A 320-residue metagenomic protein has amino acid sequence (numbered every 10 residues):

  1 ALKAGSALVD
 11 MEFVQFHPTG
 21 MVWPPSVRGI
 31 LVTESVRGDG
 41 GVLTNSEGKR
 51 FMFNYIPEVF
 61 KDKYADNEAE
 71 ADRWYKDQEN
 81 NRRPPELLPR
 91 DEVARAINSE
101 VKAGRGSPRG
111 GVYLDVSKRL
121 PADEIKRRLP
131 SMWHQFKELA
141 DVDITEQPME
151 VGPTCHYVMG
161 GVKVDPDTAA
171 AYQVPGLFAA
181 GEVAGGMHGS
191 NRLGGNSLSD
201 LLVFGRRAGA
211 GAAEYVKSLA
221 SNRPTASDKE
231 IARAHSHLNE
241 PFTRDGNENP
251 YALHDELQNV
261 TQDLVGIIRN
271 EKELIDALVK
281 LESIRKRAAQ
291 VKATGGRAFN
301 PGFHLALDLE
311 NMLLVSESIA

Functional and structural regions predicted by a protein language model:
A1: Acidic, metal-coordinating catalytic segment for phosphate/diphosphate chemistry, firing primarily on the Nudix
A7-E138, G211-K217: An anion/pyrophosphate-binding glycine-rich loop and adjacent beta-alpha core in soluble alpha-beta enzymes
D10-H17, M149-E150, N222-E230: Beta-strand segments within the central parallel beta-sheet cores of soluble alpha/beta enzyme folds
Q15-H17, P153-Y157, H188: Histidine-centered active-site/metal-ligand motif
T44-Y64, N81-L88, E92, A96-R105 (+4 more regions): Glycine- and aromatic-enriched mobile tails/lids
D62-E68, K126-P148, P241-H254, I275: Short, charge-rich amphipathic segments
D123-P175: Accessory "access/gating" subregions that flank catalytic or transport cores
